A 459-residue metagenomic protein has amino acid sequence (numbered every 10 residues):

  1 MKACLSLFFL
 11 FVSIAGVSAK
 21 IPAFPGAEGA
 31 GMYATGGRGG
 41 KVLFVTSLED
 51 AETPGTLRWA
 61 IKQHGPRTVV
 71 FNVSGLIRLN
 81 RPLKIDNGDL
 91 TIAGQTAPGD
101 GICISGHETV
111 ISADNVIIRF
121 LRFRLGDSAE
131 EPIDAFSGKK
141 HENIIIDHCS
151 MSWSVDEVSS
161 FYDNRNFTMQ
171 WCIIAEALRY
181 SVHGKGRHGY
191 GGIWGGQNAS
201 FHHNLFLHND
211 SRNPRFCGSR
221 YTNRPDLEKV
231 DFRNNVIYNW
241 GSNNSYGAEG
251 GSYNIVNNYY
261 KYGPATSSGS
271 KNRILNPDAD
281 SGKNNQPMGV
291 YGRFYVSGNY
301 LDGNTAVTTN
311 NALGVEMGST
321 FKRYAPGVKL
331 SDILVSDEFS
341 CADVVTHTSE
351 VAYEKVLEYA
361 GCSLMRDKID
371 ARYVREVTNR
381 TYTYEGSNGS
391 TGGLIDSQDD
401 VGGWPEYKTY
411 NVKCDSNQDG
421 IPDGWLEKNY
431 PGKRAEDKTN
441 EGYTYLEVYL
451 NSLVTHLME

Functional and structural regions predicted by a protein language model:
F9-S18: Hydrophobic h-region of N-terminal signal peptides that target proteins for export in Gram-negative bacteria
P22-V69, D419, T439: Acidic Gly/Asp/Thr-rich repetitive segments characteristic of extracellular carbohydrate-active and adhesion proteins
I77-N198: Right-handed parallel beta-helix
D86, A175-R179, R187-Y253: Long, polar low-complexity repeats
R215, R220, D226-D399: Extracellular beta-rich repeat passengers
Q398-E459: Extracellular calcium-associated, cysteine-rich motifs in secreted modular proteins
